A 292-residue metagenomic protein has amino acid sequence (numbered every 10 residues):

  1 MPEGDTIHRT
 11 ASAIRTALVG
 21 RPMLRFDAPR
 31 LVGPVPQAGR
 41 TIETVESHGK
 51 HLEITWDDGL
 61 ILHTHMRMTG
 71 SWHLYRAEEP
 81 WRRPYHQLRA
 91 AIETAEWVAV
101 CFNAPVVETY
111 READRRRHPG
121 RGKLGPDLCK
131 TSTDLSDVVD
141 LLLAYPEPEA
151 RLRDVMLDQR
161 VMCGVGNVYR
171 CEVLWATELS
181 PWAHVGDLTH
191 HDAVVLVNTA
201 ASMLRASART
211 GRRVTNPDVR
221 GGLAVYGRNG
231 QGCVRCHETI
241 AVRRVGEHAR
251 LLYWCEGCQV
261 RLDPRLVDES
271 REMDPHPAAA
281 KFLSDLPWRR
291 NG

Functional and structural regions predicted by a protein language model:
M1-Y110, R115, P275, S284-G292: Gly/Gly-Pro- and Ser/Thr-rich, intrinsically disordered tail segments characteristic of DNA damage-repair and tolerance
E3-T6, T10, V19, G120 (+4 more regions): Alpha-helical structural motif
P22-Q37, E46, P80, L141-G292: Basic, nucleic-acid-binding surfaces and adjacent catalytic neighborhoods in DNA/RNA-processing proteins
L62-V165, Y169-A176: Phosphate/anion-contacting hairpin/loop surfaces
